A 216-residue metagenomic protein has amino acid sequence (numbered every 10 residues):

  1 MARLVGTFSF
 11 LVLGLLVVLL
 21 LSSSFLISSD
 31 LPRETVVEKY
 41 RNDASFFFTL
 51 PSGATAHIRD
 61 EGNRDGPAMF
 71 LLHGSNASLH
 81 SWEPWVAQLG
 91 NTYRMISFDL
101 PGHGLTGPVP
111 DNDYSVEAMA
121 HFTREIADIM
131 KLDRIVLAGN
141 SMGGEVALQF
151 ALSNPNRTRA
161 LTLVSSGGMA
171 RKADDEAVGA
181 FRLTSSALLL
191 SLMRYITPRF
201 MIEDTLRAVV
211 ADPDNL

Functional and structural regions predicted by a protein language model:
M1-P67, T92-Y93, L132-D133: Alpha/beta-hydrolase fold catalytic core
L26-L31, T35-V36, D174-V178, M193-L216: Conserved alpha/beta-hydrolase catalytic His-Asp/Glu region
P51-A54, R59-E61, S97-A138: Active-site loop/oxyanion-hole signature of alpha/beta-hydrolase fold enzymes
A54, D60-L105: Conserved HGGG/HGGXW glycine-rich cap/lid loop of the alpha/beta-hydrolase fold
S81-E83, T106-N112, K172-D175: Conserved catalytic-core motifs of eukaryotic protein kinase domains, centered on the activation segment
P84, Q149-S153: Active-site signature of alpha/beta-hydrolase-fold catalytic machinery across serine- and Asp/Cys-nucleophile hydrolases
G139, G143, A147: Gly/Ala-rich beta-loop-alpha elbow adjacent to hydrolase catalytic centers
L152, R159-S191: Flexible "cap/lid" loop of the alpha/beta hydrolase fold
